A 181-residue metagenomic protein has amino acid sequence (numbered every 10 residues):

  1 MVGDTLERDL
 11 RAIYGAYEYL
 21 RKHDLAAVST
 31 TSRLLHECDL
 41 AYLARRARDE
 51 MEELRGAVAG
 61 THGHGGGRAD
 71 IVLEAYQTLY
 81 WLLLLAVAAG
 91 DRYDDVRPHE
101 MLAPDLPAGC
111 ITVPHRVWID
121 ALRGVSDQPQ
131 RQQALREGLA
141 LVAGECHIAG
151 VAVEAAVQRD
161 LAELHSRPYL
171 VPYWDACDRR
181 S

Functional and structural regions predicted by a protein language model:
M1-S181: Flexible "arm" and connector segments at domain edges
